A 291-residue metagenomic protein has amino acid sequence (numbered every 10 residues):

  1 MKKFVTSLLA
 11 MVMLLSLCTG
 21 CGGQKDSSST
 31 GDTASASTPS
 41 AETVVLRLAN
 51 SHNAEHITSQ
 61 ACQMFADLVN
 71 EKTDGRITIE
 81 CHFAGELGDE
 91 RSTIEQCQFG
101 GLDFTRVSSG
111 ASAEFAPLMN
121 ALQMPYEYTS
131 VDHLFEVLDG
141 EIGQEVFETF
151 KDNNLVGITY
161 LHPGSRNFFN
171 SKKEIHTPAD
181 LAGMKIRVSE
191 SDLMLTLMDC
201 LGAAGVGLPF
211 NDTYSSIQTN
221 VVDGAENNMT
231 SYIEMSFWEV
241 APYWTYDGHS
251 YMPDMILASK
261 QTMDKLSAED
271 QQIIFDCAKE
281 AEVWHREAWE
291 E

Functional and structural regions predicted by a protein language model:
M1-F4, L8-L9: Positively charged n-region of N-terminal signal peptides that target proteins for export
S16-G20: C-terminal motif of bacterial Sec signal peptides marking the signal peptidase cleavage site
G22-D32, A36-H133, I142, F150-E291: N-terminal secretory/targeting leader peptides
